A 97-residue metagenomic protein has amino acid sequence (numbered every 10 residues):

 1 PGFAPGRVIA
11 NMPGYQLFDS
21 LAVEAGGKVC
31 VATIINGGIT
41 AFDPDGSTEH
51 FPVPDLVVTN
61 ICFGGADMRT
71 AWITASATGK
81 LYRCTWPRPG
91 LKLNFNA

Functional and structural regions predicted by a protein language model:
P1-G14, A41-V53: Blade-edge beta-strand/turn elements of extracellular beta-propeller and related beta-sheet repeat scaffolds
R7, N11-V29, D55-T70, T78: Beta-rich, blade/repeat-based domains predominating in secreted/periplasmic proteins but also intracellular
M12, Q16, I35-N36, Y82-P87: Short, surface-exposed, charge-dense and proline/glycine-enriched linear segments
C30, G38-I39, K80: Short glycine-rich, flexible loops that bind phosphorylated cofactors or substrates
V31-A32, I73: Conserved beta-strand element within WD40/beta-propeller blades
I34-I35, A77: Short, solvent-exposed loop/turn segments at conserved positions within beta-propeller repeat blades
N36-H50, L56-G65, A71, T85: Flexible "stalk/tail and boundary" regions
T59-A97: Blade-level signature of beta-propeller repeat domains, shared across WD40, Kelch, NHL, RCC1 and BNR/Asp-box propellers
